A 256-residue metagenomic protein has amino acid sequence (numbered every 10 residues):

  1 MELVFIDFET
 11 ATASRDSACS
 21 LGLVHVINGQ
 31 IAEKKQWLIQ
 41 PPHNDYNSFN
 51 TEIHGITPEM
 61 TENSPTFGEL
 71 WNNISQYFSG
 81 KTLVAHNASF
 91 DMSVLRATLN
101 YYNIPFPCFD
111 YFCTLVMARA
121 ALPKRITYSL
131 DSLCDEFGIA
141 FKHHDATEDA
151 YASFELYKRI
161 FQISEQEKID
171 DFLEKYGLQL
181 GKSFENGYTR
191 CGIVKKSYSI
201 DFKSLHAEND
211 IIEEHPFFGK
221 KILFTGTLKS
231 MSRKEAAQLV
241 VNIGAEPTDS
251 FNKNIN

Functional and structural regions predicted by a protein language model:
M1-C108, P123-K124, L130-H144: Conserved non-catalytic scaffold segment of RNase H-like nuclease domains
V4-I6, P65-T66, K203-A207, V241-N242: Short gly/ser/thr-rich secondary-structure transition/capping motifs
S64-G68, D145-S153, F251-N256: Short linear loop/turn motifs
T82-S89, S93-L99, R125-G192: Acidic, Mg2+-coordinating catalytic module of metal-dependent nucleases/exonucleases that use a two-metal-ion mechanism
P105-A118: Conserved beta-strand -> loop -> alpha-helix junction used to position metal-binding or nucleic-acid-contacting
N186-I212: Charged, low-complexity intrinsically disordered segments and flexible loops
I211-N256: Interaction modules related to DNA damage response and DNA replication/repair
